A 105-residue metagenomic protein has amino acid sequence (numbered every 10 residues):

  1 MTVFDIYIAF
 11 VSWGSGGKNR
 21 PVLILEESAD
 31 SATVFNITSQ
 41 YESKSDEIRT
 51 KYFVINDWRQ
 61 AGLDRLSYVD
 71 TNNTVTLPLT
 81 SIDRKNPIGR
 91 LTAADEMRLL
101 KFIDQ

Functional and structural regions predicted by a protein language model:
M1-S12: Short coil-to-beta transition motif at edge beta-strands of beta-rich domains
T2, E27, D46-I48, G62-D64 (+1 more regions): A generic structural signal for short, non-catalytic loop/turn and secondary-structure boundary residues
V3, G17, V34, S39 (+2 more regions): Intrinsically disordered, low-complexity peptide-like regions
A9, S15-N19, I24-D57: Compact nucleic-acid interaction/catalytic patches
I55-Q105: C-terminal terminal-subdomain/extension
